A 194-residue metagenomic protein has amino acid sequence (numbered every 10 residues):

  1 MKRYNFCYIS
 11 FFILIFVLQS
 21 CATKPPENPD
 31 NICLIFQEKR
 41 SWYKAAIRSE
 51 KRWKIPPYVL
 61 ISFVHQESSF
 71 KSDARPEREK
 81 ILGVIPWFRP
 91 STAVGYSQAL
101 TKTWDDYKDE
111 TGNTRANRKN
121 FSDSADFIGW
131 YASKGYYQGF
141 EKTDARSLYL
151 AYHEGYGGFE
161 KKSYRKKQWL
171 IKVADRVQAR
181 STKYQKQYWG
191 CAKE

Functional and structural regions predicted by a protein language model:
M1-I9: Bacterial N-terminal signal peptides that target proteins for export
S10-F11, Y58: Residue-level detector of alpha-helix boundary/anchor positions
L14-I15, P26: Residue-level signal for mature regions of secreted extracellular proteins and peptides
V17-S20: C-terminal motif of bacterial Sec signal peptides marking the signal peptidase cleavage site
T23-E194: Catalytic glycan-binding domains that act on GlcNAc-containing polysaccharides
